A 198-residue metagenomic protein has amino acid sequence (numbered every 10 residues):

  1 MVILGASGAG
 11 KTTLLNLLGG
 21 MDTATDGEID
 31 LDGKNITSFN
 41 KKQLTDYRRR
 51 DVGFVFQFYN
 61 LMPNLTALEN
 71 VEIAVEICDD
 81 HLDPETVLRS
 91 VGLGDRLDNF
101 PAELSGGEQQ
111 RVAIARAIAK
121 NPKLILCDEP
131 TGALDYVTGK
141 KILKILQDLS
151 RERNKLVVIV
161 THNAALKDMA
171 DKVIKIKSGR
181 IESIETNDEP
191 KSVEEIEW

Functional and structural regions predicted by a protein language model:
M1-I176: ABC family nucleotide-binding domain
K172, R180-W198: Conserved beta-strand-loop-alpha-helix hinge in the C-terminal portion of ABC ATPase nucleotide-binding domains
